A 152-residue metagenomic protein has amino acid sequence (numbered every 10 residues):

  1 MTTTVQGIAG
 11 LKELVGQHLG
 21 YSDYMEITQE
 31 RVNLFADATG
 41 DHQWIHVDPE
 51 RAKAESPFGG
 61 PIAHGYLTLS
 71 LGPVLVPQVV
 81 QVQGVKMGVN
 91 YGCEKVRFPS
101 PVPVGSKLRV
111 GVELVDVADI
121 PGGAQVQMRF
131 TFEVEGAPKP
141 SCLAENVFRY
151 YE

Functional and structural regions predicted by a protein language model:
M1-L14, V102-E152: HotDog/MaoC-like acyl-thioester-processing domains
T2-A63: Catalytic strand-loop segment that frames the active site of acyl-thioester-processing enzymes
V15-Q17, Y21-D23, R31, D41-Q43 (+3 more regions): A generic structural signal for short beta-strands and their flanking turns/coil linkers
G20, Y24-E26, R97, P103 (+1 more regions): Generic structural detector for well-ordered beta-strands
E26-I27, E50, L69, L75 (+1 more regions): Residue-level detector of alpha-helical segments with a strong bias toward transmembrane helices and their helix-loop
N33-A36, L69-P73: Predominant activation on well-ordered alpha-helical scaffold segments within soluble catalytic domains
A54-G60, S70-G111: Hydrophobic beta-strand-centered segment that forms part of the acyl-chain substrate-binding groove
